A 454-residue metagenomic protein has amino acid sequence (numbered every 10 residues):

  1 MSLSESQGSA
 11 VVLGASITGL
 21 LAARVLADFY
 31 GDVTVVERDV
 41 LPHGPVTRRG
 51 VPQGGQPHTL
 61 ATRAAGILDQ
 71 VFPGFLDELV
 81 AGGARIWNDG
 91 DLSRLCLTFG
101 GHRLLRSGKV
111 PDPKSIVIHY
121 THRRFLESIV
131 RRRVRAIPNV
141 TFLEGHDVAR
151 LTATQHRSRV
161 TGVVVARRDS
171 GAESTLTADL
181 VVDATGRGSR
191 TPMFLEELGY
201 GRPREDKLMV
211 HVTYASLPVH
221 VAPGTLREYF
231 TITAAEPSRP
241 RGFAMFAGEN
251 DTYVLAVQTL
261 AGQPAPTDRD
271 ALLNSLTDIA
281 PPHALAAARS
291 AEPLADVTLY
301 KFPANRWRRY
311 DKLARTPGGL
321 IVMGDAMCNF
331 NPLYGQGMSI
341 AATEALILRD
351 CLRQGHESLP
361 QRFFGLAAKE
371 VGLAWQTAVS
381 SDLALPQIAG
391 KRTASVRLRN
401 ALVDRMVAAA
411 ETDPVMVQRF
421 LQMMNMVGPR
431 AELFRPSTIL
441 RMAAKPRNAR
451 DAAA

Functional and structural regions predicted by a protein language model:
L3-V36, V40: N-terminal Rossmann-like FAD-binding beta1-loop-alpha1 element of flavoenzymes
V25, P45-F99: N-terminal FAD cofactor-binding segment of flavoenzymes
T59-L60, P113-R132, R190, A265-T267: Short beta-strand to alpha-helix junction loop
H102-R123, G162, Q258-L260: Helix-loop-beta segment of a Rossmann-like dinucleotide-binding subdomain
A136-S275: Predominantly flavin-linked oxidoreductase catalytic cores and closely associated redox partners
D251, Q263-E370, A374: FAD/FMN-dependent oxidoreductases across multiple families
R349-A454: C-terminal helical "tail/cap" subdomain of flavin- and related membrane-associated enzymes
